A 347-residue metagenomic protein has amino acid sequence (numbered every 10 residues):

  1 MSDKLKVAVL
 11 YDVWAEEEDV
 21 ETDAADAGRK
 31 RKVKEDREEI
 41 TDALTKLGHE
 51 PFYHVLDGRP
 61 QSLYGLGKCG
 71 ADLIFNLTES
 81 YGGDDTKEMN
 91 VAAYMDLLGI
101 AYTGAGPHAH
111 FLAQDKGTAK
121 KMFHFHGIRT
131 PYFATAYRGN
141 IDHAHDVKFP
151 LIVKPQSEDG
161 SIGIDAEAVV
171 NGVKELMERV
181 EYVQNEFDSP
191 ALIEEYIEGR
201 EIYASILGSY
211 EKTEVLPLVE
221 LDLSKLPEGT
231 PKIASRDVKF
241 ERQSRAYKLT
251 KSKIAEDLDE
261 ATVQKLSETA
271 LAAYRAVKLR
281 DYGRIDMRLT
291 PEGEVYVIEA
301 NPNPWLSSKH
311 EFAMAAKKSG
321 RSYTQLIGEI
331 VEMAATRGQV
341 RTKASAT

Functional and structural regions predicted by a protein language model:
M1-A101, P107-H108, A113-Q114, Y137-H143 (+1 more regions): ATP-binding N-terminal substructure of ATP-dependent carboxylate-amine bond-forming enzymes
S2-Y11, L66-G70, H110-L192, E198-R200 (+1 more regions): Active-site nucleotide/adenylate-binding loops and adjacent lid/helix of ATP-dependent enzymes
L5-V7, F75, Y203-G208, G293-L306: A short beta-strand motif that forms the metal-chelation/ATP-contact edge of phosphoryl-transfer active sites
E16-V20, D159-I162, Q243-A246, K309: Short acidic/His/Gly/Ser-rich catalytic and metal-binding motifs that mark active-site loops of diverse hydrolases
P51, A101-Y102, T130, L151 (+1 more regions): Hydrophobic beta-strand scaffold residues
M122-G127, D257-T347: ATP-dependent carboxylate activation and anion-phosphoryl transfer catalytic cores that bind Mg-ATP to form
V173-K253, D257-E268, P291-Y296: Phosphate-binding site of ATP-dependent enzymes
